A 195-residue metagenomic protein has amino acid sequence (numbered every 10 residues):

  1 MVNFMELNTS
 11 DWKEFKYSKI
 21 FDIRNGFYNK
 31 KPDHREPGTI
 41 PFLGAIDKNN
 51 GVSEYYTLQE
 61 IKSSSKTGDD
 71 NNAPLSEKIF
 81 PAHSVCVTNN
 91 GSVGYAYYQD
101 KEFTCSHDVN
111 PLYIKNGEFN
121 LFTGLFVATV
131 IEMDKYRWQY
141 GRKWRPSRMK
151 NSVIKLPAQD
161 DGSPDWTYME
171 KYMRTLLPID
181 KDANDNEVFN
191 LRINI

Functional and structural regions predicted by a protein language model:
M1-Y28, D33-G51, D160-I195: Non-catalytic DNA-recognition/assembly elements of restriction-modification systems
K19-V153: DNA target-recognition domains and sequence-specific DNA-contacting regions of bacterial/archaeal
K115-E118, A158-G162: A generic structural motif
I131-K135, V153-L156, D160, L176 (+1 more regions): Short leucine-rich amphipathic alpha-helical surface patches
